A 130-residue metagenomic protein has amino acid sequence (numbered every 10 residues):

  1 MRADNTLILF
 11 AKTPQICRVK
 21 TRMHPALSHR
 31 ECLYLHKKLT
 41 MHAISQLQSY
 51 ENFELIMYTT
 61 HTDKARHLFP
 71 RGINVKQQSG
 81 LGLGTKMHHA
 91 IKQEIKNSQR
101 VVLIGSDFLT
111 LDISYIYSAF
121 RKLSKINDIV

Functional and structural regions predicted by a protein language model:
M1-R22: N-terminal nucleotide-binding beta1-loop-alpha1 segment
T6-I8, E54-I56, V102: A structural signal for isolated positions on well-ordered beta-strands in alpha/beta enzyme cores
R22-R30, N74: Short glycine-enriched, charge-decorated loop/helix-capping segments at active-site entrances that position
Y34-N52: A short, N-terminal amphipathic alpha-helix
Q48-V75: Acidic donor-binding segment of Leloir-type glycosyltransferases
L68-R100: Short phosphate-binding loop-to-helix
I104-S106: Active-site acidic Asp-centered loop
L109-V130: Conserved donor-nucleotide/metal-binding helix-loop-beta segment in metal-dependent transferases, i.e., the alpha-helix
